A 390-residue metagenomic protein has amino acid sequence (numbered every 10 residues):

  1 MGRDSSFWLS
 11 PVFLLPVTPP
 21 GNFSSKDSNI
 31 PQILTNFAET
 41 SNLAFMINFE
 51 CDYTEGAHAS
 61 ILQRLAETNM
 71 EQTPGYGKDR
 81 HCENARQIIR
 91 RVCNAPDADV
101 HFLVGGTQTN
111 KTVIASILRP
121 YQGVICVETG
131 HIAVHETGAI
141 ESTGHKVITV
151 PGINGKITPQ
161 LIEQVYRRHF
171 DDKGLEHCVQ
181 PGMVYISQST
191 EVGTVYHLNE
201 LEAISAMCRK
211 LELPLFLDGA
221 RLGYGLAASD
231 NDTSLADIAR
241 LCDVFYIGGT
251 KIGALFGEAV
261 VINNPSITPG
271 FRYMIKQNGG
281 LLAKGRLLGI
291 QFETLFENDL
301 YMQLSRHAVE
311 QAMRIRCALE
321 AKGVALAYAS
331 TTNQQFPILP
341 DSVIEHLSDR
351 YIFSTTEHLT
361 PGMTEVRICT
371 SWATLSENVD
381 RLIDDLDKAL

Functional and structural regions predicted by a protein language model:
S25, N29-N42: Short, positively charged and aromatic/hydrophobic N-terminal segments
H58-G106, E128-A133, A139: Conserved N-terminal alpha-helix of the aminotransferase class I/II PLP-enzyme fold
S116-V134, E163: Conserved PLP-anchoring active-site segment centered on the Schiff-base-forming lysine
R119-Y121, M313-K388: Conserved C-terminal alpha-helix-loop-beta "cap" of PLP-dependent enzymes that closes/shapes the active-site mouth
G144-G182, I186-E191, Y196-A203: PLP-dependent aminotransferase-class I/II
N154, Q180, S187-T190, V195 (+1 more regions): Active-site C-terminal subdomain of aminotransferase-like
Y196-A228: Catalytic PLP-binding core of fold-type I/II PLP enzymes
